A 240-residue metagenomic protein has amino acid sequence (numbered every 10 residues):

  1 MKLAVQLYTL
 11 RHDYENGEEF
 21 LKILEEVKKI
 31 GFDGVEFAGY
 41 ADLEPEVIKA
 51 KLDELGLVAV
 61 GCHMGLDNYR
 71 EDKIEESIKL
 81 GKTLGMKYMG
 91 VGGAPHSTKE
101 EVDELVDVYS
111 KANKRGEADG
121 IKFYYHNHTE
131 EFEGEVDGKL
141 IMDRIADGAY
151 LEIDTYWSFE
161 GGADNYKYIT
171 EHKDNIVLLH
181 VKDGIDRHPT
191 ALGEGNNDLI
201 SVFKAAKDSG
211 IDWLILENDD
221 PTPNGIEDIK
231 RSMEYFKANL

Functional and structural regions predicted by a protein language model:
M1-K87: N-terminal pre-domain/capping segments
L3-L7, V35-F37, A59-M64, M89-V91 (+4 more regions): Hydrophobic faces of well-ordered beta-strands that scaffold small-molecule active sites in alpha/beta enzyme cores
H12-E15, G34-E46, G65-K73, H96-D103 (+4 more regions): Acidic-and-aromatic substrate-binding clefts and catalytic sites of carbohydrate-active enzymes
E18, V35, A118-N196, F203: Acidic/histidine-rich catalytic cores of soluble enzymes
K29, K51-E54, V60, D67-L151 (+2 more regions): Active-site acidic/histidine proton-transfer and metal-coordination neighborhood in alpha/beta enzyme cores
D183-T190, I211-G225: Active-site clefts of carbohydrate-active enzymes
G195-F203, S209-D220: H/E-rich (His + Asp/Glu) clusters that bind or coordinate divalent metals
N224-L240: C-terminal helical cap(s) of enzyme catalytic domains, especially alpha/beta-barrels
